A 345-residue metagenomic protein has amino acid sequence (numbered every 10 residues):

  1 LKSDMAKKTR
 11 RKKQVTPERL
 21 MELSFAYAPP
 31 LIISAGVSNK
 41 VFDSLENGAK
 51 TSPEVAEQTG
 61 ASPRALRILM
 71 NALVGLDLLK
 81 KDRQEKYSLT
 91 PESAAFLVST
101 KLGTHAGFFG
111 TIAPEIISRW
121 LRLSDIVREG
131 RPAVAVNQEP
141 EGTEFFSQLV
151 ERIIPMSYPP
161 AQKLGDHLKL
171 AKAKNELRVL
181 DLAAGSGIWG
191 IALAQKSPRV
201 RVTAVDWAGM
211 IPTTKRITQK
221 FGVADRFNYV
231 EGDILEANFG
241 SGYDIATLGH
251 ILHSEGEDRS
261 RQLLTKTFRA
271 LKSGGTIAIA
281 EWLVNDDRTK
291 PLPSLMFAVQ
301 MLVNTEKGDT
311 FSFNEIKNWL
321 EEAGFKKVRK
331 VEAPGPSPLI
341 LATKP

Functional and structural regions predicted by a protein language model:
L1-D4: Short, Lys/Arg-enriched N-terminal segments with co-localized hydrophobic residues within the first ~10-30 amino acids
A6-K81, L182-P345: Alpha-helical subdomain
P17-N39, D43-A49, Q58, R64-L177: Conserved Class I S-adenosyl-L-methionine-dependent methyltransferase catalytic core
